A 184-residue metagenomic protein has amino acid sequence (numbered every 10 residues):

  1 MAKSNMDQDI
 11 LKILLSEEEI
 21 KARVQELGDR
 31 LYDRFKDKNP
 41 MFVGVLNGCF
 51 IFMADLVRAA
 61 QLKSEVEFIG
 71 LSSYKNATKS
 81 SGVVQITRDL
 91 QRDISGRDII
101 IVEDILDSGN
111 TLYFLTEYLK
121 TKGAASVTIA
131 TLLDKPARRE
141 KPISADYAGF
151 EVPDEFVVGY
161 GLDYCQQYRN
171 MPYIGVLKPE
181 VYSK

Functional and structural regions predicted by a protein language model:
M1-K184: PRPP-associated nucleotide enzymes
